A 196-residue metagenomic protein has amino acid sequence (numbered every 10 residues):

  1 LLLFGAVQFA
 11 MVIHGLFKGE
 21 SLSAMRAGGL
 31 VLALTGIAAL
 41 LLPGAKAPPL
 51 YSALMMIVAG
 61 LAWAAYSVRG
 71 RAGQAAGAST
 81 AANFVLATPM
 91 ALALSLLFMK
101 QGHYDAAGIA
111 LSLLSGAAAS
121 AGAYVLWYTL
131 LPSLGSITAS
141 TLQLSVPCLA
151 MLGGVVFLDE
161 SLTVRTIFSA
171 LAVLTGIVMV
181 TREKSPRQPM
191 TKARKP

Functional and structural regions predicted by a protein language model:
L2, A6, G28-L32, L54 (+5 more regions): Hydrophobic residues within alpha-helical transmembrane segments of multi-pass solute transporters/permease subunits
A6-G28, C148-I167: C-terminal transmembrane-helix exit sites in multi-pass transporters
I13, A39, L54-R69, L94-G154 (+1 more regions): Hydrophobic alpha-helical transmembrane segments of multi-pass membrane transport proteins, especially secondary
I13-A64: Compact, aliphatic and Gly/Pro-tolerant "microcore" segments centered on a short helix or tight beta-hairpin and their
G19-A27, A45-Y51, Q74-G77, P89-L113 (+2 more regions): Membrane-interface interhelical linkers
L22-L42, P89-L92, G153, R165-K184: Hydrophobic transmembrane alpha-helices of multi-pass small-molecule transport proteins
A39-P48, K100-Y104, V156-R165: Helix-coil boundary and interhelical linker segments in multi-pass alpha-helical membrane proteins
A65-A87: Juxtamembrane helix-loop-helix junctions in multi-pass membrane proteins
